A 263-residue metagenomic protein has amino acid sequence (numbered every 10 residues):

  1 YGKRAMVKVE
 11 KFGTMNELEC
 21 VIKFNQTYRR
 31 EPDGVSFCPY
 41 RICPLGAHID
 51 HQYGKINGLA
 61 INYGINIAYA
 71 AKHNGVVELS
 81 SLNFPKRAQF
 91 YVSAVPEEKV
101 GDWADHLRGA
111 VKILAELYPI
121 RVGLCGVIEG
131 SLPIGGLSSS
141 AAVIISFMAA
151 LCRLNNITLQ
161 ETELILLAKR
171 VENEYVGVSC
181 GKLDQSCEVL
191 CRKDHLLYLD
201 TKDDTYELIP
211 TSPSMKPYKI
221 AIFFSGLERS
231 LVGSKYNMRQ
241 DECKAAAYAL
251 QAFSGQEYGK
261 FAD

Functional and structural regions predicted by a protein language model:
Y1-L45, Y53, N66-V100, H195-D263: C-terminal nucleotide
E31-P32, H51-G54, V92-V100, E129-L137 (+1 more regions): A short glycine/serine-rich beta->alpha loop
R41-I42, H73, N83-K86, I128-I134 (+2 more regions): Acidic, glycine-rich active-site loops and adjacent beta-strand->loop/helix elements that engage anionic groups
A60, L137-I157: DPxDG-like acidic metal-binding loop motif
E98-L132: Helix-rich "cap/lid" substructures immediately adjacent to catalytic or cofactor-binding pockets
E116-C125, L151-L167: Phosphate-handling active-site elements
T158-Y206: Alpha/beta catalytic cores of group-transfer enzymes, especially the acyltransferase/condensing modules of polyketide
